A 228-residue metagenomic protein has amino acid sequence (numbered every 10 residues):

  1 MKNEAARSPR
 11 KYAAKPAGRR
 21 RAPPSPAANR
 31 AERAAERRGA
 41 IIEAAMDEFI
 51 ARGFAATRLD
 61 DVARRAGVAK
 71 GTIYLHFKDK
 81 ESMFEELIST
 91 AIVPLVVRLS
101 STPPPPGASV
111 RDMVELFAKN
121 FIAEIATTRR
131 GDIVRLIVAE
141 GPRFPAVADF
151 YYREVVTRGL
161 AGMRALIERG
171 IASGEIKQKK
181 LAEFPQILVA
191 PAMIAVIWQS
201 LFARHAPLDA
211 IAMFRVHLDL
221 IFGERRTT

Functional and structural regions predicted by a protein language model:
K2, D149, I171-L218: Hydrophobic/aromatic-rich alpha-helical bundle segments in the mid-to-C-terminal region
K2-R52, A56-V68, L75-S82: Basic, helix-initiating cap at the start of DNA-binding domains
P26, P106-V110, A126-R130, K177 (+2 more regions): Residue-level signature of the cytosolic catalytic core of signaling kinases
E36, A40-D47, A51, R65 (+5 more regions): Alpha-helical structural segments
T90-R98, T128, F144, G162 (+5 more regions): A short secondary-structure junction motif
I125-R153, I197-L201: Amphipathic alpha-helical segments used for helix-helix packing
P145, V156-F184, Q199, R225-T228: Hydrophobic alpha-helical bundle segments that form small-molecule/ligand-binding pockets
